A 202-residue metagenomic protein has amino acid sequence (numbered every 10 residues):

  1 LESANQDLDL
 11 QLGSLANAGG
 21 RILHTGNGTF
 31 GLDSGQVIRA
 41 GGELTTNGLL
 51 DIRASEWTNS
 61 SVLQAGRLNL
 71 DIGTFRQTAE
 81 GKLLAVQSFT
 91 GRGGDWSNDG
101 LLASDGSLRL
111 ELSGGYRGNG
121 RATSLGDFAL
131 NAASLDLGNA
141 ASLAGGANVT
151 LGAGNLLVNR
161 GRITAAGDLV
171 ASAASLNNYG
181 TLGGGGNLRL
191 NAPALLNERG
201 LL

Functional and structural regions predicted by a protein language model:
L1-S3, N17-H24, R39-T45, W57-Q64 (+7 more regions): Short, T/G/N/S-enriched strand-turn elements that build extracellular solenoid repeat scaffolds
S3-Q11, T25-S34, T46-R53, G66-D71 (+6 more regions): Surface-exposed loop/turn motifs in large extracellular/passenger domains
